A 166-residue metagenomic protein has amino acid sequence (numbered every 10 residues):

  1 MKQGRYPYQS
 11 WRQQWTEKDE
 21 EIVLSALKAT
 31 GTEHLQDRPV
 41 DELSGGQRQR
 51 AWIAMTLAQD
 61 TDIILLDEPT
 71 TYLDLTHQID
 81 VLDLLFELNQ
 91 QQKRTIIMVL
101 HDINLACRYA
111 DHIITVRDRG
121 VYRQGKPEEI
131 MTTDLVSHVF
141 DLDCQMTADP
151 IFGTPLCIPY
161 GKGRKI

Functional and structural regions predicted by a protein language model:
Q13-Q14, P39-L43, Q47: Conserved ABC ATPase signature
E17-L35: Conserved ABC ATPase "signature" region
D60: Conserved catalytic motifs of ABC-family nucleotide-binding domains
I64-E68: Catalytic Walker B motif of ABC-type/P-loop ATPase nucleotide-binding domains
Q78-K93: Helical segment within the ABC ATPase nucleotide-binding domain
I113-K126: H-loop (His-switch) and adjacent beta-strand-loop-beta switch element of ABC-type ATPase nucleotide-binding domains
T133, V139-I166: ABC ATPase nucleotide-binding domains
